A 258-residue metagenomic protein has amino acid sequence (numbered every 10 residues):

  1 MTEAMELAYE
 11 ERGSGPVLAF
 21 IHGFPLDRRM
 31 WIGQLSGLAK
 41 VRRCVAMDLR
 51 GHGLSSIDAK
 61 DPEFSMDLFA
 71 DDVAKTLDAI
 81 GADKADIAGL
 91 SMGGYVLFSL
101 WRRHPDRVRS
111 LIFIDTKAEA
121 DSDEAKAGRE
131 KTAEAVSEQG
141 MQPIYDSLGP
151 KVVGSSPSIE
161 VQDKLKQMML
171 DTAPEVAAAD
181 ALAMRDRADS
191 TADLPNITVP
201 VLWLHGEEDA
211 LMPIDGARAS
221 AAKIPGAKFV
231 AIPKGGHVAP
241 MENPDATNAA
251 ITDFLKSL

Functional and structural regions predicted by a protein language model:
M1-A19, A39-R43, D78-D83, D171 (+1 more regions): Alpha/beta-hydrolase fold catalytic core
R12, I32-A39, V45-A88, A249: Active-site loop/oxyanion-hole signature of alpha/beta-hydrolase fold enzymes
G15, G23-L26, S91: Active-site glycine-rich loops that stabilize anionic/oxyanionic intermediates across multiple enzyme folds
G89, G93, L97: Gly/Ala-rich beta-loop-alpha elbow adjacent to hydrolase catalytic centers
F98-D146: Flexible "cap/lid" loop of the alpha/beta hydrolase fold
D121-A127, E138-N196: Conserved alpha/beta-hydrolase catalytic His-Asp/Glu region
I197, W203-H205, D209: Short beta-strand/loop motif that positions the catalytic acidic residue of the alpha/beta-hydrolase fold
A227-L258: Catalytic active-site module of serine/aspartate enzymes centered on a nucleophile-bearing elbow/loop
